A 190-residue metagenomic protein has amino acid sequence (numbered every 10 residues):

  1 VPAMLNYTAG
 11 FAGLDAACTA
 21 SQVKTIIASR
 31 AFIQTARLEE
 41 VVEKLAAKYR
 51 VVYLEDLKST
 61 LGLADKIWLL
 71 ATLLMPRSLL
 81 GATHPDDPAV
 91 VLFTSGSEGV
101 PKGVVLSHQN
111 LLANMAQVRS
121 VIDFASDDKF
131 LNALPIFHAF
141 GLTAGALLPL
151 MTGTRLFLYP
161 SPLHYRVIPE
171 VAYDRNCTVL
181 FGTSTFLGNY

Functional and structural regions predicted by a protein language model:
V1, N6, F124, L134-A139: Conserved AMP-binding
V1-K66, S78, N176, T183-S184 (+1 more regions): Structural core segment of the AMP-binding/adenylate-forming
D15, L80, Y165-P169: Short hydrophobic/charged patches on amphipathic alpha-helices used for structural packing and interfaces
V51-F93, G99-V100, S120-K129: Conserved pre-ATP/AMP-binding loop-to-beta segment of ANL
G96-S97, G153: Conserved G/P- and acidic residue-centered "switch" motifs that form tight phosphate/ATP-binding loops in soluble
L112-K129, A139-V179: Conserved AMP-binding/adenylation subdomain of ANL enzymes
